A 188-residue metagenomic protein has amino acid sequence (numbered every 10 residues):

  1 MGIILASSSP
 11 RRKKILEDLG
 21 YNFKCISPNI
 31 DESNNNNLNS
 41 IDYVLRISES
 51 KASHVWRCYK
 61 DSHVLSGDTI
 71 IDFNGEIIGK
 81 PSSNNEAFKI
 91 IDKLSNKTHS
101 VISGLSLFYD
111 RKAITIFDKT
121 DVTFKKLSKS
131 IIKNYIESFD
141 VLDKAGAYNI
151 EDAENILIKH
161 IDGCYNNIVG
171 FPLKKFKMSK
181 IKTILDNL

Functional and structural regions predicted by a protein language model:
G2-Y21, S27: N-terminal beta1-alpha1 ligand-phosphate binding loop
I3, E17, N39-L188: Anionic-ligand binding patches
G20-N35, A113-T115, K119: Short glycine-rich, Thr/Ser-proximal phosphate-binding strand/loop in the N-terminal lobe of ATP-dependent enzymes
